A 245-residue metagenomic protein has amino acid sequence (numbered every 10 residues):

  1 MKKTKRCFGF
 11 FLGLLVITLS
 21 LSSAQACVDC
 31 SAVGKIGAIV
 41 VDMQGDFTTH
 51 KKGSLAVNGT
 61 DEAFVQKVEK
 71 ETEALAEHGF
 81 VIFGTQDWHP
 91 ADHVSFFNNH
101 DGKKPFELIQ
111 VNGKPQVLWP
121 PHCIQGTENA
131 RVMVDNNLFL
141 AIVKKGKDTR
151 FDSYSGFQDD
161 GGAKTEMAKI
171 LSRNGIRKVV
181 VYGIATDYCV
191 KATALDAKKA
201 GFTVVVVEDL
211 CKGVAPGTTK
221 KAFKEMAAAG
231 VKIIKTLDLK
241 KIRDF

Functional and structural regions predicted by a protein language model:
M1-F11: Bacterial N-terminal signal peptides that target proteins for export
G9-S20: Bacterial N-terminal signal peptides
A24-G146, R173, R177, K198-V206 (+1 more regions): Active-site acidic carboxylates
D87-W88, K145-D148, F157-Q158, I184: Histidine- and/or cysteine-centered catalytic micro-motif in compact active-site loops
S95-F96, S153-G156, A192, G217-T218: Short, well-ordered secondary-structure micro-motifs
T149-N174, K178: Alpha-helical scaffold elements lining the catalytic groove of polysaccharide deacetylases
G161-M167, T186-A200: Short, composition-biased local secondary-structure segments
I176-A192, V206-C211: Glycine-rich anion-binding loop/nest that anchors nucleotide
